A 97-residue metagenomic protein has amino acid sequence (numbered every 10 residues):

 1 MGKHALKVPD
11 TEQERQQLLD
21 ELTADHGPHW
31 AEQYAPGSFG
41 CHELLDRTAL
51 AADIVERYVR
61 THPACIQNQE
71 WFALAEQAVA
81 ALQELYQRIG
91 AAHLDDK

Functional and structural regions predicted by a protein language model:
M1-S38: Short terminal alpha-helical segments
E14, E43, R47-I54, A73-E84: Charged, amphipathic alpha-helical oligomerization/scaffolding segments
L19-D20, T48, R60-H62: Alpha-helical interaction segments
A24-E32, I54-I66: Short, charged/polar, low-complexity loop and linker segments that flank or interrupt alpha-helical bundles
E32-D46, C65-E76: Short, solvent-exposed segments of well-ordered alpha helices
R57-A91: Short, charge-rich amphipathic interface segments used for partner binding and complex assembly
